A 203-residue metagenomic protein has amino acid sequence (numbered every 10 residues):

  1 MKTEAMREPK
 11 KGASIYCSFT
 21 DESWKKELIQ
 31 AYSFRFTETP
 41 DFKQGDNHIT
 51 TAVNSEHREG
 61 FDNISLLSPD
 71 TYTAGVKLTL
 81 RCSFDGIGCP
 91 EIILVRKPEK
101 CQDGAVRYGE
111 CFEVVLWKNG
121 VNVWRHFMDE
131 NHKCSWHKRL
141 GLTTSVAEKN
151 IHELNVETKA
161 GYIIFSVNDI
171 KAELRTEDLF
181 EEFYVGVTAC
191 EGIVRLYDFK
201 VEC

Functional and structural regions predicted by a protein language model:
M1-C203: Extracellular glycan-recognition regions
